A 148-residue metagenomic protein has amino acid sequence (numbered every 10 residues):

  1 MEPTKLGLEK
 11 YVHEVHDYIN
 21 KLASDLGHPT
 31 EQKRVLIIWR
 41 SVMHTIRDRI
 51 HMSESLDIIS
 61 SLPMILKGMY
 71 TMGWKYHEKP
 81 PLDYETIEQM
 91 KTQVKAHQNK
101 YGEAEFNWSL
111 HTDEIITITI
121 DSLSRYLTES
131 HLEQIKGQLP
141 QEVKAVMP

Functional and structural regions predicted by a protein language model:
P3-M52: The feature marks the first
T4, F106, T117-I118, S122 (+1 more regions): A domain-level signal for the structural core that forms small-molecule/cofactor-binding pockets and catalytic centers
T4, L8-Y11, V15, I59 (+4 more regions): Intrinsic-disorder-associated interaction segments
H16-I19, L66, Q98, G102: Extended amphipathic alpha-helical scaffold segments
P29-R40, R47-L56, A104-I118, S122-Q134: Short, low-complexity cationic-aromatic patches
I37, R49-L82, L127-P148: Extended intrinsically disordered, low-complexity coil regions enriched in Ser, Thr, Gly, Ala and often Pro
Y70-L127: Short, solvent-exposed interaction modules
